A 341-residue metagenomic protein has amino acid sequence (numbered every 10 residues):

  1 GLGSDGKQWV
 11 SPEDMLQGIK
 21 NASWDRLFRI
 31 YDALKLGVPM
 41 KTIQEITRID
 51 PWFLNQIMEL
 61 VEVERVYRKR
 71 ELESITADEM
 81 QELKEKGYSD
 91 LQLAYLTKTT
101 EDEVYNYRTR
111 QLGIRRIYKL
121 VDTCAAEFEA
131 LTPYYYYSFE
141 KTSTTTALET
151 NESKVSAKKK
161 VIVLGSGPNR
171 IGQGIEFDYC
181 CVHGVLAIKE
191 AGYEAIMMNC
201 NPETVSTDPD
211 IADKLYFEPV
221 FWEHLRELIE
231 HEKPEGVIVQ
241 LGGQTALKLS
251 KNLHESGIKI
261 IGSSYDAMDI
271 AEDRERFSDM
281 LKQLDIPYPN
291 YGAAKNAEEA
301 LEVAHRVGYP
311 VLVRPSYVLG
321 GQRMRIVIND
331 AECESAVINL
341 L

Functional and structural regions predicted by a protein language model:
G1-R29, A33-T42, T47: Long, amphipathic alpha-helical stalk/connector segments used for oligomerization, subunit docking, or mechanical
W9-Q17, W24, T42, E62-E82 (+4 more regions): N-terminal beta-alpha lobe that positions the nucleotide/phosphoryl donor in ATP/NTP-coupled carboxylate activation
N21, R48-P51, N55, A271 (+1 more regions): Alpha-helix N-cap/helix-start motif at coil-to-helix transitions, marked by capping-box chemistry
L34, L83-K84: Short helix-to-turn junction characteristic of helix-turn-helix DNA-binding domains, especially the helix
P39, D50, N55, E85-S89: Accessory DNA-binding and partner-docking regions appended to nucleic-acid-acting proteins, especially the terminal
I46-D50, T99-T100: Iron-sulfur cluster-binding cysteine motifs and their immediate structural context in ferredoxin-like electron-transfer
R48, E59, T109: Residue-level detection of the helix-turn-helix DNA-binding "recognition helix"
N55-V61: Surface-exposed extracellular loop regions of Gram-negative outer-membrane beta-barrel proteins
